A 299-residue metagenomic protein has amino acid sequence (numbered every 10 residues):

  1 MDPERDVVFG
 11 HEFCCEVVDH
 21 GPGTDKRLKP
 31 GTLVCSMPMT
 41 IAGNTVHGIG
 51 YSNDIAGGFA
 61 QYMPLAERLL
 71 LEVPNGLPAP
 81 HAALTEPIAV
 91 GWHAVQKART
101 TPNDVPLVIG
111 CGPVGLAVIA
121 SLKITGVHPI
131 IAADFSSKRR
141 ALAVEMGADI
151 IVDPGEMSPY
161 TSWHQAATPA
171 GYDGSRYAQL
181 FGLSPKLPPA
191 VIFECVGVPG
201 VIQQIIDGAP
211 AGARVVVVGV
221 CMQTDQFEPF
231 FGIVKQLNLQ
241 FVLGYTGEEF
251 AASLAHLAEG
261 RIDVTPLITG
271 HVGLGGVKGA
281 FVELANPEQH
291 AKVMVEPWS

Functional and structural regions predicted by a protein language model:
M1-T40, A56, P74-G76: Glycine-rich beta-strand-centered segment in the early N-terminal region that forms part of a ligand/cofactor-binding
E12, T32-L33, Y62, H93 (+3 more regions): Residue-level marker of beta-strand positions
I41-I49: Short, Lys/Arg- and Gly-enriched loop/turn segments at beta-strand edges
D54-G57, N75-Q96, I109-A117: A glycine-rich, Thr/Ser-enriched phosphate-binding loop motif common to dinucleotide/cofactor-binding enzymes
V108-C111, K123-G200: Adenosine-nucleotide cofactor-binding segment
H164, V196-E259, E296-S299: Glycine-rich phosphate-binding loop and adjacent beta-alpha segment of Rossmann(oid) nucleotide-cofactor-binding
L180-F181, Q203-I206, G247-S299: C-terminal hydrophobic helical "lid"/dimerization subdomain of Rossmann-like NAD(P)H-dependent oxidoreductases
